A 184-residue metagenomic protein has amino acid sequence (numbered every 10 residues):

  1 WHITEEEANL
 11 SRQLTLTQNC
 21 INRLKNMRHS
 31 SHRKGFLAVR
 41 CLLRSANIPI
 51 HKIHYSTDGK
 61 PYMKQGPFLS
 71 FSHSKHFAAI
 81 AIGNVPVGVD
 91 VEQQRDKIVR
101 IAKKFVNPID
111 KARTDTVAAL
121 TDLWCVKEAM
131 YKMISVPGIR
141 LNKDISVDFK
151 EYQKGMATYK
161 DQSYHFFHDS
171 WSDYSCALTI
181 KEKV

Functional and structural regions predicted by a protein language model:
W1-V184: Core catalytic alpha/beta fold that binds nucleotide/phospho-ligands
